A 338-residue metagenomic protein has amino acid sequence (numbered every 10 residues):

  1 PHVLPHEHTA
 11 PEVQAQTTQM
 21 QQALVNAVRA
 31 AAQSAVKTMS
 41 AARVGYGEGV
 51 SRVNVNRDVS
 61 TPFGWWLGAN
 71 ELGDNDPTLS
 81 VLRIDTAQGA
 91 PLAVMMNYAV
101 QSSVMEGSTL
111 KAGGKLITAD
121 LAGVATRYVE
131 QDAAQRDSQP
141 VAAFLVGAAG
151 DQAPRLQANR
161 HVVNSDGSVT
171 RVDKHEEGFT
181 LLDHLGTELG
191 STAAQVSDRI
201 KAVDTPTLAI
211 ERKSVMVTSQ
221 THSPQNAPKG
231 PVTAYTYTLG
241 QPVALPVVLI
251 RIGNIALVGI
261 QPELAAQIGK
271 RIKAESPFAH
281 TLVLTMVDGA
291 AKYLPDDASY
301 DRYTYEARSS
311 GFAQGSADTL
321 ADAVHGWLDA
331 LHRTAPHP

Functional and structural regions predicted by a protein language model:
P1-P338: Non-catalytic substrate/cofactor recognition surfaces at enzyme active-site rims
